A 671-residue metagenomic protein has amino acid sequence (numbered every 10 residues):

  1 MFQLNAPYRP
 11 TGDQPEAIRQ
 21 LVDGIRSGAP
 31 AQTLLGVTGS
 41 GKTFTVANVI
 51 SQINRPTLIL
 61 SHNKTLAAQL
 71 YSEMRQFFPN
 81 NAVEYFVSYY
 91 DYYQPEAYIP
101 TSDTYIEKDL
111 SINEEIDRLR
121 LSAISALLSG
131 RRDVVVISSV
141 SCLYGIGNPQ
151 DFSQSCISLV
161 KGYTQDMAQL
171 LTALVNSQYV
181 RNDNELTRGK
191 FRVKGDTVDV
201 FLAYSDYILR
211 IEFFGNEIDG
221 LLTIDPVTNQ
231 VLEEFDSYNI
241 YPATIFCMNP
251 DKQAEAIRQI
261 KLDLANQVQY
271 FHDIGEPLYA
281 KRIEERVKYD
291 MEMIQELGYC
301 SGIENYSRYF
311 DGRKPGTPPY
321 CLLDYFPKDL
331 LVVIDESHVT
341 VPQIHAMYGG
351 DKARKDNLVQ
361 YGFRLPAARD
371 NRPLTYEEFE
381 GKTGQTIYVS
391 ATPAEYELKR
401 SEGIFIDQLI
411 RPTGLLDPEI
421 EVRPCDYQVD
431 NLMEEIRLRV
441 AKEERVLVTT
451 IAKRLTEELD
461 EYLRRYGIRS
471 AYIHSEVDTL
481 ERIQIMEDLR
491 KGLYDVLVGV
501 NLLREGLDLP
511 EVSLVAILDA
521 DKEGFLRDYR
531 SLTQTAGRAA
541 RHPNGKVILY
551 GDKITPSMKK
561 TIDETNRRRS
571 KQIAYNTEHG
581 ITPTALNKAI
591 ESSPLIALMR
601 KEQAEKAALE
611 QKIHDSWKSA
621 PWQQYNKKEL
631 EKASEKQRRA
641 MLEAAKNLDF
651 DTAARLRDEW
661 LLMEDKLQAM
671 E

Functional and structural regions predicted by a protein language model:
M1-L35: Conserved pre-motif I regulatory segment
R26-T33, R55-P56, R132-V134, E444-R445: Pre-Walker A (Motif I) flank of P-loop NTPase domains
S27-V49: Walker A/P-loop
S40, T65, L502: ATP-binding Walker
N54-Q76, A82-D91, I451-R454: Conserved Walker A/P-loop ATP-binding site and its immediately adjacent core in helicase/helicase-like ATPase domains
F86-N431, E435-A441, R454, D460 (+4 more regions): N-terminal cationic and glycine-rich segments that engage phosphates or anionic surfaces
E457, V477-V500: Conserved helicase ATPase core of P-loop NTP-dependent helicases/translocases
